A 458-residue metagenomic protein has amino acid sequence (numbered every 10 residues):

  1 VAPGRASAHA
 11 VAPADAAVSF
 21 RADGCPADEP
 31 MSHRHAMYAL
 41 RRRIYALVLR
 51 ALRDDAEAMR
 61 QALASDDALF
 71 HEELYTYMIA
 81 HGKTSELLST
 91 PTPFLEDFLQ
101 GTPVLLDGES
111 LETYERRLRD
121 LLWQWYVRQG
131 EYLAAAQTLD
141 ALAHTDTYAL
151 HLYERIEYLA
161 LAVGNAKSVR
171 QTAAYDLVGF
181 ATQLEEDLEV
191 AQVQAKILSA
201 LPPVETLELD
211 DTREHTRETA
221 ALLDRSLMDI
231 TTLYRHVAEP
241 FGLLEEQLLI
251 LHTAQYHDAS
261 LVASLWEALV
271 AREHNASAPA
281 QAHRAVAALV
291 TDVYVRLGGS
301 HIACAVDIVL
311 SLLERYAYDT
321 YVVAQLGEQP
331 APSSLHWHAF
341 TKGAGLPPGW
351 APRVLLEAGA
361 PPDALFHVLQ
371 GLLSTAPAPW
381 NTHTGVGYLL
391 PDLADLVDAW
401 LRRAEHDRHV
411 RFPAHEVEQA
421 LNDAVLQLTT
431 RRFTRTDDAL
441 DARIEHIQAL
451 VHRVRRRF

Functional and structural regions predicted by a protein language model:
V1-F458: Extended alpha-helical assembly domains of large eukaryotic scaffold proteins
